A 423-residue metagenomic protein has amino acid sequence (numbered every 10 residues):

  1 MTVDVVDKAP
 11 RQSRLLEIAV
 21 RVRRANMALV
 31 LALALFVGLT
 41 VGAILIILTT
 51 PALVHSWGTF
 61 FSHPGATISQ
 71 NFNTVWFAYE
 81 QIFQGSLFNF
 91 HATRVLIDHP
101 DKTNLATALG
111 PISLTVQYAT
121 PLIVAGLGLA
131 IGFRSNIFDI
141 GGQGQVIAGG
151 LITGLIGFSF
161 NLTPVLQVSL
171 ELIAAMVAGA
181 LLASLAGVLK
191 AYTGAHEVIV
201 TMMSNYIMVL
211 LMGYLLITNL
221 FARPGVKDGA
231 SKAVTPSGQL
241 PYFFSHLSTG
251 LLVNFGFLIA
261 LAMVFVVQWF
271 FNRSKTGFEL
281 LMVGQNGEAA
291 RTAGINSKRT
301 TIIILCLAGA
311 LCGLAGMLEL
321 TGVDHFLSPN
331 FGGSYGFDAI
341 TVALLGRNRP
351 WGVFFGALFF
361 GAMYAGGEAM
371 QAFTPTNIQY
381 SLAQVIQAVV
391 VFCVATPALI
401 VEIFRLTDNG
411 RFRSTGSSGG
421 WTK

Functional and structural regions predicted by a protein language model:
M1-G38, G42-T50, T292-R299, G367-K423: Cytosolic-side transmembrane-helix boundaries in multi-pass membrane proteins
R21-L29, F133-G141, L162-T235, W269 (+3 more regions): Short loop segments and helix-boundary regions at transmembrane helix junctions of multi-pass inner-membrane proteins
V30-I47, L122-L129, G150-I156, M176-L181 (+6 more regions): Hydrophobic core segments of alpha-helical transmembrane domains in multi-pass membrane transport and ion-translocation
V41-R94, F221-K232: Interfacial/capping segments of alpha-helical transmembrane domains
L45-I47, P51, W76-F160, L172 (+5 more regions): Single transmembrane alpha-helix segments in multi-pass membrane proteins
Q81, F90, R94, T201 (+3 more regions): Transmembrane helix-bundle core of multi-pass membrane transporters and related energy-transducing complexes
I137, L181, S248-F326, P350-W351 (+1 more regions): Helix-loop-helix "hairpin" substructures at the membrane interface of multi-pass membrane proteins
C306-A388: Transmembrane alpha-helical segments in multi-pass inner-membrane proteins
